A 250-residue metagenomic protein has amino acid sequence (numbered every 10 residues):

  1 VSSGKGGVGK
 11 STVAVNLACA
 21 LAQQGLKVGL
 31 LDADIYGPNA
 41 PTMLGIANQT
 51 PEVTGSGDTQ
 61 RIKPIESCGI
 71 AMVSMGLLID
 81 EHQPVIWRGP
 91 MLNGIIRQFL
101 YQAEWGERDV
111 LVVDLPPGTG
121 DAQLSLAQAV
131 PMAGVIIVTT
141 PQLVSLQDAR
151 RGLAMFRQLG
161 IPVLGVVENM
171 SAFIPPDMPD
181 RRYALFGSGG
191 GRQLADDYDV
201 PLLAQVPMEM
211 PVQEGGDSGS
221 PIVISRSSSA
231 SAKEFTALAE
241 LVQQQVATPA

Functional and structural regions predicted by a protein language model:
V1-D32, L153: Walker A/P-loop phosphate-binding motif and the immediately C-terminal alpha-helix
G6, D32, A40, V73 (+7 more regions): Residue-level signature of catalytic and energy-coupling elements of molecular machines, predominantly ATP/GTP-dependent
L21, K27-V85, N93, L100 (+1 more regions): Phosphate-binding loop that captures ATP/GTP phosphates
G37, T59, G89, N93-R97 (+6 more regions): Amphipathic alpha-helical transducer elements in NTP-driven molecular machines
S74, L78-A122: Cytosolic-facing regulatory segments adjacent to core modules
W105, D109-G215: Conserved catalytic-core segment of NTP-binding enzymes
S218-S229: C-terminal boundary of histidine-terminating zinc-finger modules
A239-A250: Short, hydrophobic alpha-helical segments
